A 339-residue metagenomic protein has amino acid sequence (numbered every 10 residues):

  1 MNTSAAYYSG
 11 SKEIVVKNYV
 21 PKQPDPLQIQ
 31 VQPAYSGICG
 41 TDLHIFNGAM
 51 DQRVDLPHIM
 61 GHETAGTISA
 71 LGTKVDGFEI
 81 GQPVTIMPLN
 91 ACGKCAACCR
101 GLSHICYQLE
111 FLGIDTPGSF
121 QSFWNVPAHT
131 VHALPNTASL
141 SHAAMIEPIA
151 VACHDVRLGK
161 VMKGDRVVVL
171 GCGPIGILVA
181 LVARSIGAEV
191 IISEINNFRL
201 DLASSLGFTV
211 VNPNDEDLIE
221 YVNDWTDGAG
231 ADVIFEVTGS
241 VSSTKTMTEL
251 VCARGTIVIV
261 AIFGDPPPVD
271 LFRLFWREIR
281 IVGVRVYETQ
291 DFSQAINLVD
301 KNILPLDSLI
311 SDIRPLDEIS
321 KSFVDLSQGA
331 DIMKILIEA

Functional and structural regions predicted by a protein language model:
M1, K245-E249, T289-A339: C-terminal hydrophobic helical "lid"/dimerization subdomain of Rossmann-like NAD(P)H-dependent oxidoreductases
K22-S36, A49-A96, P135-T137: Glycine-rich beta-strand-centered segment in the early N-terminal region that forms part of a ligand/cofactor-binding
Y35, F235-V237, A339: Short, well-ordered coil/turn residues at beta-beta hairpins and beta-strand->alpha-helix junctions within
A49, N196, F263, Y287: Residues in the short beta-alpha loop(s) of Rossmann-like NAD(P)-binding domains
G77-I80, K163, A253: Short, flexible surface segments
C92-L170: NAD(P)H dinucleotide-binding glycine-rich loop of Rossmann-like/cofactor-binding domains, especially the beta1-alpha1
A138-D215: Mid-domain Rossmann-like dinucleotide-binding core that forms the NAD(H)/NADP(H) cofactor-binding site
G159, L206-R280: Glycine-rich cofactor phosphate-binding loops and adjacent beta1-alpha1 units of small-molecule cofactor enzyme domains
